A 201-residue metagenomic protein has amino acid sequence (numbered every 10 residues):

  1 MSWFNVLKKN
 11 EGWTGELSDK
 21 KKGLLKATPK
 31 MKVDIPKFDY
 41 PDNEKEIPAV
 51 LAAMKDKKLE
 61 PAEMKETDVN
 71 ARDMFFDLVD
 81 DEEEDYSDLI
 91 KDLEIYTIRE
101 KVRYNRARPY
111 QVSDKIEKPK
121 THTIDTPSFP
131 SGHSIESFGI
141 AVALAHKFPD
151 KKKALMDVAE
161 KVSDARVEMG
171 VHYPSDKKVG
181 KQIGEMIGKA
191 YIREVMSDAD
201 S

Functional and structural regions predicted by a protein language model:
M1: Extracellular cell-wall/glycan-interacting regions and their flexible linkers
F4-M169, M186, A190, V195: Hydrophobic alpha-helical bundle signature of multipass membrane enzymes
M169-V179: A structural-propensity feature for long, helix-poor, extended segments
M196-S201: Short, flexible loop/turn segments with low-complexity composition
